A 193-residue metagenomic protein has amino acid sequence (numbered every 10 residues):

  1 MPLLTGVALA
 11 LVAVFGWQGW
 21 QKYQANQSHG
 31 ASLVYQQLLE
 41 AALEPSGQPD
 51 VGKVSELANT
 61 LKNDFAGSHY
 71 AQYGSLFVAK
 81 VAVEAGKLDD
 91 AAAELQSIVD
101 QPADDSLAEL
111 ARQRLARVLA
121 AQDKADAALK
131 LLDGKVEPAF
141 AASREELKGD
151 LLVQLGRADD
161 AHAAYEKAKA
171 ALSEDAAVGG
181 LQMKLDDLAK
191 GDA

Functional and structural regions predicted by a protein language model:
P2-Y23: Single-pass alpha-helical transmembrane signal-anchor segments
S28-S46: Short extracytoplasmic/periplasmic juxtamembrane "stem" segments immediately C-terminal to an N-terminal membrane anchor
A42-V51, N59, H69-S143: Alpha-helical adaptor scaffolds
E84, A121, Q154, D187-G191: Register position in tetratricopeptide repeats
E137, G156-A176: TPR/TPR-like (Sel1-like) alpha-helical repeat modules
A177-A193: Extracytoplasmic/luminal low-complexity segments enriched in Pro/Gly and acidic/polar residues that act as flexible
